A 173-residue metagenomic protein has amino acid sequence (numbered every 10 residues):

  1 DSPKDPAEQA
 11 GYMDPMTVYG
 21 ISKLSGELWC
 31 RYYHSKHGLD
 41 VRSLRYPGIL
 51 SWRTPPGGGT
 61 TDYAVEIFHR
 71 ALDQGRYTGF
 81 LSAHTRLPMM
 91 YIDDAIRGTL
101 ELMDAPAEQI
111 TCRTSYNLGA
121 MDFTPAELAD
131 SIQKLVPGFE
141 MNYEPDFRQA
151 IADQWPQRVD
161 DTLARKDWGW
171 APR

Functional and structural regions predicted by a protein language model:
S2, W52-T54, P125: A short beta-to-alpha transition loop/helix N-cap that caps and shapes the active-site region
S2-S43, L50: Catalytic helix-loop patch of NAD(P)-dependent Rossmann-fold dehydrogenases
P3, Y63-A64, D160: Activation loop
K4, F68-H69, E108: Short secondary-structure boundary/capping segments
G11, P15-L24, G57-V65, P88-M89: Short-chain dehydrogenase/reductase
L28, D62, R97-E101: Short, contiguous clusters of charged residues that form electrostatic/catalytic patches at enzyme active sites, used
R31-R86, I92-D94: NAD(P)-dependent short-chain dehydrogenase/reductase
G75, F80-S82, L87-R173: C-terminal substrate-binding subdomain of Rossmann-fold SDR/epimerase-dehydratase oxidoreductases
